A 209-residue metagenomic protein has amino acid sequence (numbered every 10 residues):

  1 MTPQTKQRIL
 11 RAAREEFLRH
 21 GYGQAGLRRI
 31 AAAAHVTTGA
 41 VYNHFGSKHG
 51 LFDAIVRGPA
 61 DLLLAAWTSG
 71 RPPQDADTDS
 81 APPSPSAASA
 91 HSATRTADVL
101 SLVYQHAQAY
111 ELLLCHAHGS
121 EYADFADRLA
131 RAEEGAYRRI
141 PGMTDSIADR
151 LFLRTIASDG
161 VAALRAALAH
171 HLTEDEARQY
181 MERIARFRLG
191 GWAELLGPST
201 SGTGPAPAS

Functional and structural regions predicted by a protein language model:
P3, Q7, R11, E15 (+9 more regions): Generic detection of well-ordered alpha-helical segments
R8, A12, E16-G50, A54: Helix-turn-helix
A12-R19, L62-D77, A109, D159 (+1 more regions): Solvent-exposed, amphipathic alpha-helical segments
I55-S92: Amphipathic alpha-helical linker/stalk segments
D77-P83, A97-S120, A166: Amphipathic alpha-helical segments used for helix-helix packing
P85-A88, S92, H118, Y122 (+3 more regions): Residue-level recognition of alpha-helical structural elements
T94, D98-L102, H118-T144, R150-S158: Amphipathic alpha-helical packing segments from all-alpha helical-bundle domains
S101, Q105, E134-R139, L153-S209: C-terminal peripheral helix-coil segments that are non-catalytic and often amphipathic
